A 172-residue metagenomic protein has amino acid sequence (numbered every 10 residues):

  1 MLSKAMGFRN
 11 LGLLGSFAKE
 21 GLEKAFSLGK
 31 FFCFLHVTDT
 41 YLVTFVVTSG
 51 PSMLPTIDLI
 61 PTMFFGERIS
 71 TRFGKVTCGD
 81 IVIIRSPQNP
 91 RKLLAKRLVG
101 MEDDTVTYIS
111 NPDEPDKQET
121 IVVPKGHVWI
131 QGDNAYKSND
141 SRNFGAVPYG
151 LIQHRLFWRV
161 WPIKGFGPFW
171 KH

Functional and structural regions predicted by a protein language model:
M1-L93, D113-Q118, G150-L151, R155-H172: Protein maturation boundaries and topogenic segments
L94-G100: Short beta-strand-centered aromatic/proline hotspots
T105-N111: Short, solvent-exposed secondary-structure boundary/capping segments
I121-P124: Extracellular/periplasmic catalytic domains that process cell-envelope and extracellular macromolecules
G132: Phosphate/adenylate-binding glycine loop and adjacent helical scaffold
S141-L151: Segments surrounding the PLD/"HKD" phosphodiesterase catalytic module and close analogs
